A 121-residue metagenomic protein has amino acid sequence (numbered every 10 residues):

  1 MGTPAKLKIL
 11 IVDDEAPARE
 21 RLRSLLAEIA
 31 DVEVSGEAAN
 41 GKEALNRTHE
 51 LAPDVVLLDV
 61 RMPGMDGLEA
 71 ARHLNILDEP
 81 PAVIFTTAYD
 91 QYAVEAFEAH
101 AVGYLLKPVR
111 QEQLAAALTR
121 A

Functional and structural regions predicted by a protein language model:
G2-P4, D78: Short, flexible coil/linker segments at domain boundaries that flank nucleotide/cofactor-interacting
A5-P17, L22-L26: Conserved acidic segment of CheY-like receiver
V12-D13, A38, V56, T87: Conserved sequence signature across two-component system core domains
L26-I29, L77: Acidic-histidine catalytic/liganding microenvironments
A30-V34, P81: A generic structural motif
S35-K42: Conserved Asp/Asn-Gly motif in the active-site loop of CheY-like receiver
L45-A121: CheY-like receiver
